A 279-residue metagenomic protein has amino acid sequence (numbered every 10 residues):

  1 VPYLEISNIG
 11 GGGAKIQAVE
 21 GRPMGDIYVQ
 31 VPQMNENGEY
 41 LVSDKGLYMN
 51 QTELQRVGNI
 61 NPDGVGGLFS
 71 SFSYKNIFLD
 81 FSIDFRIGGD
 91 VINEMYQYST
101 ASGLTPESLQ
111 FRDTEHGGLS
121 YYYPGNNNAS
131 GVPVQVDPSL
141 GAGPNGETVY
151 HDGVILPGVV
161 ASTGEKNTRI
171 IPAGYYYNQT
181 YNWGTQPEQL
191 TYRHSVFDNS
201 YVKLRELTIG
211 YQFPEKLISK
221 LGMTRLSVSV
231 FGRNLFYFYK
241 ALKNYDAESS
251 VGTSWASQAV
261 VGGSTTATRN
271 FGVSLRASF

Functional and structural regions predicted by a protein language model:
V1-F279: Outer/extracellular conduits and scaffolds centered on Gram-negative outer-membrane beta-barrels
